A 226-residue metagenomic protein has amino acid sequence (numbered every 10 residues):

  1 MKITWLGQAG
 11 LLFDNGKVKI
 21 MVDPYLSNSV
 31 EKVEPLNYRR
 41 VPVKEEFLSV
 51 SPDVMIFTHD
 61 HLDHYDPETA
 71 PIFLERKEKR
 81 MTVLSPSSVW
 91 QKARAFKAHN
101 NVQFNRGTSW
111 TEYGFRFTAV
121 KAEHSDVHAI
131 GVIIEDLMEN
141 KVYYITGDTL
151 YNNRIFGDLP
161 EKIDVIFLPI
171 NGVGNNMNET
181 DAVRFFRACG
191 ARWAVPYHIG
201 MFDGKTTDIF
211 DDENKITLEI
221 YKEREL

Functional and structural regions predicted by a protein language model:
M1-E45, H128-G147, V165: Conserved beta-strand hairpin/beta-sheet module of binuclear metal-dependent hydrolase folds, prominently
M1-K2, K77-V83, K141-Y143, W193: Short active-site oxyanion
A9, N28-S29, H61-Y65, W90-A93 (+5 more regions): Active-site environment of divalent metal-dependent phosphoester hydrolases
V18-I56, D60, P67-I72, T149-E161: Pre-active-site segment of Zn-dependent metallo-hydrolases
V22-D23, P52-D63, V83-S87, Y143-D148 (+3 more regions): Active-site neighborhood of phospho(di)ester-bond hydrolases with catalytic His/Asp-centered motifs
P42-S109: Active-site HxH/HxHxD metal-binding segment of metal-dependent hydrolases
T82, F96-T111, R154-K162, D181-L226: Binuclear metal-ion centers of metallo-dependent hydrolases, dominated by the metallo-beta-lactamase
E123-A188, G204: Active-site-proximal loop/helix segments of hydrolase catalytic cores
